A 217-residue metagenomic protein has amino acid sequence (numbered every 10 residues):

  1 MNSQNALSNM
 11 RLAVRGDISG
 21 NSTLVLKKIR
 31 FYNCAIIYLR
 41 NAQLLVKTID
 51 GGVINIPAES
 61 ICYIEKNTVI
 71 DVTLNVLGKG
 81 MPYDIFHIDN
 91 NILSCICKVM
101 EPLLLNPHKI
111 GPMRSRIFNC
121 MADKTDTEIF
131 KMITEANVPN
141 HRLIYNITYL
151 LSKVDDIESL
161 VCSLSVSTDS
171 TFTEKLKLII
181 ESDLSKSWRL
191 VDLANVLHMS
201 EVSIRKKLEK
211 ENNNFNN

Functional and structural regions predicted by a protein language model:
M1-M10: A short, N-terminal "cap"/entry segment at the start of jelly-roll beta-barrel domains of the cupin/DSBH fold
N9-H108: N-terminal regulatory/effector-sensing and dimerization cores that precede helix-turn-helix DNA-binding domains
L12-G16, I37-L39, Y63, N90-L93 (+7 more regions): Non-catalytic effector/regulatory segments
P102-T127: Aromatic/histidine-rich interaction motifs
M113-F118, E135-Y145, S152-D192, V196-L197 (+1 more regions): Short, Lys/Arg-enriched, Trp-marked, Pro/Gly-tolerant hinge/linker segments that flank
F130-I133: Acidic, glycine-rich flexible loop segments
V202: Key DNA-contact positions within bacterial/archaeal DNA-binding proteins
